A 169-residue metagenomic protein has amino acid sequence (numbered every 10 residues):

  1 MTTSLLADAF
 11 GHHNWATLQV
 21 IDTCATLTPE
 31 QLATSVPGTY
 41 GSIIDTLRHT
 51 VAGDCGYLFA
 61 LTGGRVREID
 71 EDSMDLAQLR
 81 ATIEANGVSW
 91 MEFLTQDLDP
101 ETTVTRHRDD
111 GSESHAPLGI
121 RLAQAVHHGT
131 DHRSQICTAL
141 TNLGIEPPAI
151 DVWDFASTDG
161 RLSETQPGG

Functional and structural regions predicted by a protein language model:
A7-D22, T26-I69, D110-G169: Short, contiguous alpha-helical
G63-T102: Helix-adjacent hinge/juxtasegments
D99-G111: Carboxylate-rich helix-loop segments that flank metal/cofactor sites and access channels in metalloenzymes
